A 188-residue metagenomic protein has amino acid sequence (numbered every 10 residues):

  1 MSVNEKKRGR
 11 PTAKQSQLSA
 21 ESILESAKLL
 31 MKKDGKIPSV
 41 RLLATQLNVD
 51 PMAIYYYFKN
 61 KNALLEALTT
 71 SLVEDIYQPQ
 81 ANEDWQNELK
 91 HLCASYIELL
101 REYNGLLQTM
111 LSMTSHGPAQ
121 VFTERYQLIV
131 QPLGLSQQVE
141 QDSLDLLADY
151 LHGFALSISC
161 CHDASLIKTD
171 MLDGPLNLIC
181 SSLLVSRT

Functional and structural regions predicted by a protein language model:
M1-K7, C160-T188: C-terminal peripheral helix-coil segments that are non-catalytic and often amphipathic
M1-L42, Q46, K59-E66: Basic, helix-initiating cap at the start of DNA-binding domains
L18-L29, K33, A63-P79, N87 (+2 more regions): Alpha-helical structural segments
V49-F58: Short hydrophobic/aromatic patch on the recognition helix
F58, L68-T69, L144: DNA major-groove recognition helix of helix-turn-helix
L68-T69, I97-R125, L156-C160: Amphipathic alpha-helical segments used for helix-helix packing
Y77-M110, L147: Hydrophobic alpha-helical connector segments
F122-S165, L183-T188: Hydrophobic alpha-helical bundle segments that form small-molecule/ligand-binding pockets
